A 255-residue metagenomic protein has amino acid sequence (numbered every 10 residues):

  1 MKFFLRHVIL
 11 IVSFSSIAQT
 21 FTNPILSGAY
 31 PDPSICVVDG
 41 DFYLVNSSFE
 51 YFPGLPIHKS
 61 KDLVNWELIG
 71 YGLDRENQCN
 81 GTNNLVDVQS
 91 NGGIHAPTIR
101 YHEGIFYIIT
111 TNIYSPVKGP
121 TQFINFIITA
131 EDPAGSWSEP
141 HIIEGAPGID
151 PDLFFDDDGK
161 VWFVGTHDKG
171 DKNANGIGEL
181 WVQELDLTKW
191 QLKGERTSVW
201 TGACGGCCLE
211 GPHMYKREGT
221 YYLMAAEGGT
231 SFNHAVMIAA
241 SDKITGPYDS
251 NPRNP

Functional and structural regions predicted by a protein language model:
M1-T20: Bacterial Sec-dependent N-terminal signal peptides
A18-P255: Carbohydrate-active catalytic/glycan-binding domains of CAZyme proteins, especially the secreted or lumenal ectodomains
